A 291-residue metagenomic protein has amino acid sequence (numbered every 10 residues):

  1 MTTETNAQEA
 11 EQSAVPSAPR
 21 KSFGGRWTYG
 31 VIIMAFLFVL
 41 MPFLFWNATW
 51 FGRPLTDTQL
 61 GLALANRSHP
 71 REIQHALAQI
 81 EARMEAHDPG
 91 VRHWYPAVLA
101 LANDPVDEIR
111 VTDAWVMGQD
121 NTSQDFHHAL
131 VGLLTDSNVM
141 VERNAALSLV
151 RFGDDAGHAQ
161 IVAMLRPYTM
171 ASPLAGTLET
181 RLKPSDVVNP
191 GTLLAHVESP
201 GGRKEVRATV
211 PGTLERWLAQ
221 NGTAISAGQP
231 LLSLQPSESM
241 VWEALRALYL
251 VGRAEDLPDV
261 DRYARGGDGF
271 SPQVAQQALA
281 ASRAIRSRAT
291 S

Functional and structural regions predicted by a protein language model:
M1-R20: N-terminal intrinsically disordered, acidic low-complexity segments at the extreme N-terminus
W50-L64, E85-N103, N121-T135, D154-P167 (+3 more regions): Amphipathic alpha-helical scaffolding segments comprising HEAT/armadillo-like alpha-solenoid repeats
S68-H69, P105-V106, S137-N138, T169 (+2 more regions): Short inter-helical turns and helix N-cap capping residues of alpha-solenoid HEAT/ARM repeat scaffolds
I73, R110, E142-R143, V241 (+2 more regions): Residue-level detector of extended alpha-helical repeat arrays and alpha-solenoid scaffolds
A76, D113, A145-A146, A244 (+1 more regions): Conserved hydrophobic register position within alpha-solenoid helical repeats
E81-A82, G118, V150, Y249 (+1 more regions): Structural signature of alpha-helical solenoid repeat scaffolds
V162-L178, L193-G212, S233-P236: Short beta-strand-turn/beta-hairpin segments enriched in glycine/proline and small hydrophobics that form edge-strand
E179-N189, W217-Q229: Acidic, glycine-anchored pre-beta loop/turn
